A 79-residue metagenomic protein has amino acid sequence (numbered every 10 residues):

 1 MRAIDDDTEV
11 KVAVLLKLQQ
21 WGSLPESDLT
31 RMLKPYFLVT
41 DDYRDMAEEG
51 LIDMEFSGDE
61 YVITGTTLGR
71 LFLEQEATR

Functional and structural regions predicted by a protein language model:
M1-L15, Y36, A77-T78: Short alpha-helical segments that sit at the start of domains
L15-W21: Hydrophobic structural patches
W21-M32: Short acidic, hydrophobic short linear motifs in intrinsically disordered regions
L33-E49: Short amphipathic alpha-helical interaction segments
A47-S57: A short, conserved structural fragment
D59-G65: Minor-groove-contacting beta-hairpin "wing" of winged helix-turn-helix DNA-binding domains
T67-R79: Short, amphipathic alpha-helical interaction segments positioned at domain boundaries
